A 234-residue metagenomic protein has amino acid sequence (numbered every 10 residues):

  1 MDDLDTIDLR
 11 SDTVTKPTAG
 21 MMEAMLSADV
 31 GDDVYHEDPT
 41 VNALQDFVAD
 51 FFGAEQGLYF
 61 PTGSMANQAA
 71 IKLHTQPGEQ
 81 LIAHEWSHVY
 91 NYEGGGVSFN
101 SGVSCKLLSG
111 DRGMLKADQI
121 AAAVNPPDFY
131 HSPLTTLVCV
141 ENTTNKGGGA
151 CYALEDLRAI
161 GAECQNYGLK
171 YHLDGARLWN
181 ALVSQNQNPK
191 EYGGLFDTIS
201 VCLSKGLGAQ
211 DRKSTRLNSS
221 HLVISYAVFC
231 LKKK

Functional and structural regions predicted by a protein language model:
D2-R216, S225: Conserved PLP-enzyme active-site core in the AAT-like
L217-K234: Single conserved hydrophobic/aromatic residue that forms the stacking wall/gate of nucleotide- or nucleobase-binding
